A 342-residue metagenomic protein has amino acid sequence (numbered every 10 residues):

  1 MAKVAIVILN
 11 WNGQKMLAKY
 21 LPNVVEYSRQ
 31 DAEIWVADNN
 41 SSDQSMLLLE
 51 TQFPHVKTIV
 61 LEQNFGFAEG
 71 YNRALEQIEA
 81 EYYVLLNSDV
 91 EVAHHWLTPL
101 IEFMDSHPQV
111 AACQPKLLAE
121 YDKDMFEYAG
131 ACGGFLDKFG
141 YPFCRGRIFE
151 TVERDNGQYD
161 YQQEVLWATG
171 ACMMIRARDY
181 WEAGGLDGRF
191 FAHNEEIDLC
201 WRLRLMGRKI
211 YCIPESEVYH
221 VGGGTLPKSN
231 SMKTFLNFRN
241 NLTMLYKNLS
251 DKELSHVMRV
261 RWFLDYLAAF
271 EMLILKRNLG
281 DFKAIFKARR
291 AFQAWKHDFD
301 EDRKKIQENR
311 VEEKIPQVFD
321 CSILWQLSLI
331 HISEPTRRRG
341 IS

Functional and structural regions predicted by a protein language model:
V7, M206-K304, N309-E313, F319: Active-site-adjacent helix/loop segment of glycosyltransferases that harbors family-specific signature motifs
P22-D31: Short, acidic, metal-binding catalytic loop of nucleotide-sugar glycosyltransferases
N23, D38-L47, Q63: A conserved acidic beta->alpha catalytic loop
V60-I78, S88-V90, P99: Glycine-rich, basic loop-to-helix element that forms the pyrophosphate-binding segment of sugar-nucleotide handling
Y83: Short aromatic/hydrophobic "clamp" motif used to bind/position activated sugar donors
E91-Y141: Conserved donor NDP-sugar-binding/catalytic core segment of glycosyltransferases
D160-E217: A short, conserved alpha-helix in the catalytic core of glycosyltransferases
I330-S342: Single conserved hydrophobic/aromatic residue that forms the stacking wall/gate of nucleotide- or nucleobase-binding
